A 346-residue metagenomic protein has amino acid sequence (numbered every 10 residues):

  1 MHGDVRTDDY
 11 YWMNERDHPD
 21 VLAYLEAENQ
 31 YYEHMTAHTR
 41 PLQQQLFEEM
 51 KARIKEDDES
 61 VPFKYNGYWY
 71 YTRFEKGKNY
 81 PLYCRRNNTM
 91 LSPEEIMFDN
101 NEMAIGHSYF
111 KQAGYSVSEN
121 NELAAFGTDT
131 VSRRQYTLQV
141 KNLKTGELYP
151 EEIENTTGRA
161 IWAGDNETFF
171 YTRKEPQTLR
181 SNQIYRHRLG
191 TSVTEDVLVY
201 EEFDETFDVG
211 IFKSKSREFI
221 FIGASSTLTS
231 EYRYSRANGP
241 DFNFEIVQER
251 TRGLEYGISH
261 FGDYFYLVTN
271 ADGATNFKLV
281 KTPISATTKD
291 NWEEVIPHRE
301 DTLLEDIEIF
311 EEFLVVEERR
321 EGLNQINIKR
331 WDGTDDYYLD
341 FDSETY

Functional and structural regions predicted by a protein language model:
M1-G3: Charged, compositionally biased N-terminal leader segments and the immediate start of the first structured element
V5-W12, R16-P41, Q45-Y68, T72-I96 (+1 more regions): Peripheral, non-catalytic segments that deliver or gate enzyme domains
